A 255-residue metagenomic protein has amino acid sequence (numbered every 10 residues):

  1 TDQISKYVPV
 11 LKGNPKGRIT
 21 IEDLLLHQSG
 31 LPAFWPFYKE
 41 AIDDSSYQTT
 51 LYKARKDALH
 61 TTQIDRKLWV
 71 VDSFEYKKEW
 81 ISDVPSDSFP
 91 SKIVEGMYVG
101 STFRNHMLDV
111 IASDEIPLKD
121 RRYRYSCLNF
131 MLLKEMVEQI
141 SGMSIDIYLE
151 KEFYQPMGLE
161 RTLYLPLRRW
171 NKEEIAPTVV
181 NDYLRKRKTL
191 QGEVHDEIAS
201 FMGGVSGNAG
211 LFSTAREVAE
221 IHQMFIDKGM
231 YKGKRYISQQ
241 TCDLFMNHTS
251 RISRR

Functional and structural regions predicted by a protein language model:
D2-P15, P156-M157: Short, glycine/proline-biased beta-turn/loop segments that scaffold the active-site neighborhood
K16-R255: Short, surface-exposed loop or secondary-structure junction motifs that flank catalytic or metal-binding residues
